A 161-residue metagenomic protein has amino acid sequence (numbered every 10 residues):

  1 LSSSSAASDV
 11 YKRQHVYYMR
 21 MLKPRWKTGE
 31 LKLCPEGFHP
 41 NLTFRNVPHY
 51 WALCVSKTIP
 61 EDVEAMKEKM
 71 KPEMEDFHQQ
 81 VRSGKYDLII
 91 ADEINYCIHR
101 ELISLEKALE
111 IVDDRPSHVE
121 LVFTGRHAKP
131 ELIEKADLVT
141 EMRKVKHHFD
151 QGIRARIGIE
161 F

Functional and structural regions predicted by a protein language model:
L1-A7, Y11: Single conserved hydrophobic/aromatic residue that forms the stacking wall/gate of nucleotide- or nucleobase-binding
R13-K27: Short beta-strand-centered segment that lines the nucleotide-binding/catalytic pocket of NTP-utilizing
Q14, P116-V119: A short helix->loop->beta-strand "cap" motif at the edges of active sites that frequently abuts
L22-R25, Y50-A52, N95-Y96, H127-P130 (+1 more regions): Conserved nucleotide-binding/hydrolysis micro-motifs of P-loop NTPases
L33-H49: A glycine-rich helix N-cap at a beta->alpha junction
S56-D114: Phosphate-binding/switch loop-helix module in NTP-utilizing enzymes
L88-A91, E120-G125: Structural recognition of the conserved hydrophobic beta-strand(s) that form the central parallel beta-sheet of P-loop
R126-F161: Phosphate-binding/switch region of NTP-binding enzymes
